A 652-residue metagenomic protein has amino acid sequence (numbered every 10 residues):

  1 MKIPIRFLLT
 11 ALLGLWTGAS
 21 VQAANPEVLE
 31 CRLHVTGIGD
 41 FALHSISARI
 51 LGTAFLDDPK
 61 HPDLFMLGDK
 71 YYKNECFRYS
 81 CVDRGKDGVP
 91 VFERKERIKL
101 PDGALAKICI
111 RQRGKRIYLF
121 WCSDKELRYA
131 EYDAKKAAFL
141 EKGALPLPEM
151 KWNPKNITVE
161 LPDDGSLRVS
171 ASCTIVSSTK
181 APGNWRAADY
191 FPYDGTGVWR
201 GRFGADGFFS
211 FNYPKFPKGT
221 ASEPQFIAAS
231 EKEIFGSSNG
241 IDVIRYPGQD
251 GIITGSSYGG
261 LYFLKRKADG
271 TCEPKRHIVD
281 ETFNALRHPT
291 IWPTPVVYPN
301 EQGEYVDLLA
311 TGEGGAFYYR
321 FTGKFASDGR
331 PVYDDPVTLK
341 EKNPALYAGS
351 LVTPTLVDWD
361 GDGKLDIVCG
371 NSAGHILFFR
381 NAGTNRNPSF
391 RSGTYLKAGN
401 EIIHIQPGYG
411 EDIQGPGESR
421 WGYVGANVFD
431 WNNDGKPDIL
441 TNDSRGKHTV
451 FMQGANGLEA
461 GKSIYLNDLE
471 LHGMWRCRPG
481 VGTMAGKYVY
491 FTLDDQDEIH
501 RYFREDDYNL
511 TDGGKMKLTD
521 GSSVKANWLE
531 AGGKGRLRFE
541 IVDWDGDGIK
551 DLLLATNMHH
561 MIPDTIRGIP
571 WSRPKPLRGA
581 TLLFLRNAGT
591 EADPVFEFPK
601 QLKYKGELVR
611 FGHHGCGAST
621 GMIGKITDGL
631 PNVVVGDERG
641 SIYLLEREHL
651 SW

Functional and structural regions predicted by a protein language model:
M1-R6: Positively charged n-region of N-terminal signal peptides that target proteins for export
F7-G18: Bacterial N-terminal signal peptides
A23-W652: Beta-propeller-forming repeat regions
